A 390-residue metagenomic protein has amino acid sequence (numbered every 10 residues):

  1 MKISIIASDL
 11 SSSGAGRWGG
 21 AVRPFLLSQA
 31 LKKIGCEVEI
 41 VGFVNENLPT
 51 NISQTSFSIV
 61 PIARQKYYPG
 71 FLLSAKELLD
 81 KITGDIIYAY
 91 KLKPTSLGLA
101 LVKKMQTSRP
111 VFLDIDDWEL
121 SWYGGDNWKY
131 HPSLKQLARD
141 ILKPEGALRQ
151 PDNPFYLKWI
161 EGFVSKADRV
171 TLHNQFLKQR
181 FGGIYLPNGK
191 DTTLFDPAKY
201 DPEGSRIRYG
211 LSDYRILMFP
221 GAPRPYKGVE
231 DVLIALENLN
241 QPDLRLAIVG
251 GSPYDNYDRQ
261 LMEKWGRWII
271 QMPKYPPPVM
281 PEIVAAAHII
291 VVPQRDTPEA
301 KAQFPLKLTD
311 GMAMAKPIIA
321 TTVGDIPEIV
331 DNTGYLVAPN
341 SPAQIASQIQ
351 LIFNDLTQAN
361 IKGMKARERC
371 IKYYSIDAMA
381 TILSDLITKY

Functional and structural regions predicted by a protein language model:
M1-T55, R169, I234-L239: N-terminal subdomain of nucleotide-sugar transferases
I6, G210-K227, L233-L236, A247: Conserved donor-binding/catalytic core segment of Leloir-type glycosyltransferases
W18, K227, P276-E282, I290-D310 (+1 more regions): Nucleotide-sugar-dependent
F43-V44, K190, P220-R224, R245-D258: Glycosyltransferase donor-sugar binding loop
F176, G189: Carbohydrate-associated surface elements
D258-P281: Nucleotide-activated donor-binding/catalytic signature segment of Leloir-type glycosyltransferases, i.e., the conserved
N332-P342, L351-T357: Conserved acidic donor-binding segment of nucleotide-sugar-dependent glycosyltransferases
L351, Q358-Y373, M379-D385: A short, well-ordered alpha-helix in the C-terminal region of glycosyltransferases
